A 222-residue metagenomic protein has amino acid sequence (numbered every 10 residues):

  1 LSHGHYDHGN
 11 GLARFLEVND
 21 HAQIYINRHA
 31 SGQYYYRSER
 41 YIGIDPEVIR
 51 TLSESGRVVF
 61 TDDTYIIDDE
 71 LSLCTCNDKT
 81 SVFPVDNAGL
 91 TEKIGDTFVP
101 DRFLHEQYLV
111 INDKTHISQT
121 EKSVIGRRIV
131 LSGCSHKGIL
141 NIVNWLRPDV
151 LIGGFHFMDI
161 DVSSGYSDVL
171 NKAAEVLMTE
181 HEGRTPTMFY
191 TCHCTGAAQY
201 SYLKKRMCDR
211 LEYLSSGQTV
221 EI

Functional and structural regions predicted by a protein language model:
S2-D63, N77-V85: Active-site HxH/HxHxD metal-binding segment of metal-dependent hydrolases
H3, I24, E70, G133 (+1 more regions): Divalent metal-coordination and catalytic microenvironments
L12-E17, T64-D68, N141-L146: Short amphipathic alpha-helices and their capping/turn segments at secondary-structure boundaries
D20, T51-R57, D68-D69, T185 (+1 more regions): A short helix-to-beta-strand connector/capping loop
Y25, V59, S72-C74, I152 (+2 more regions): Hydrophobic/aromatic beta-strand patches that form the interior of the parallel beta-sheet core in alpha/beta enzyme
Y34, D68, S81-P84, G138-N141 (+1 more regions): Short acidic/glycine-rich loop or secondary-structure boundary segments that cap or lie
S38-Y41, D63-G126: Active-site-proximal loop/helix segment associated with metal-binding centers of metalloenzymes
L104-Y108, N112-V220: Cap/insert and terminal regions of metallo-dependent hydrolase folds
